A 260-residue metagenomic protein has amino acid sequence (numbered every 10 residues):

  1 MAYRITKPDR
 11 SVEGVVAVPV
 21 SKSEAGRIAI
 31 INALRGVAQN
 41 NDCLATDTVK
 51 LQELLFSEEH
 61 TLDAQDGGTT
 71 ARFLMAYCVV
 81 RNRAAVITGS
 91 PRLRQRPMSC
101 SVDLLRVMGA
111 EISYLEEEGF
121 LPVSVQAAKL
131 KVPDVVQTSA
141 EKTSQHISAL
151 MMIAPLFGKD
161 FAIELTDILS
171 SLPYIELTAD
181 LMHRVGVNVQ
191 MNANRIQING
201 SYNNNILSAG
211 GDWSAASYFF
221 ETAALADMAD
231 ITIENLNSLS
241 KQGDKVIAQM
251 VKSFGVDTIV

Functional and structural regions predicted by a protein language model:
M1-V260: Structural preference for solvent-exposed beta-strand-turn elements and adjacent flexible terminal/loop segments within
